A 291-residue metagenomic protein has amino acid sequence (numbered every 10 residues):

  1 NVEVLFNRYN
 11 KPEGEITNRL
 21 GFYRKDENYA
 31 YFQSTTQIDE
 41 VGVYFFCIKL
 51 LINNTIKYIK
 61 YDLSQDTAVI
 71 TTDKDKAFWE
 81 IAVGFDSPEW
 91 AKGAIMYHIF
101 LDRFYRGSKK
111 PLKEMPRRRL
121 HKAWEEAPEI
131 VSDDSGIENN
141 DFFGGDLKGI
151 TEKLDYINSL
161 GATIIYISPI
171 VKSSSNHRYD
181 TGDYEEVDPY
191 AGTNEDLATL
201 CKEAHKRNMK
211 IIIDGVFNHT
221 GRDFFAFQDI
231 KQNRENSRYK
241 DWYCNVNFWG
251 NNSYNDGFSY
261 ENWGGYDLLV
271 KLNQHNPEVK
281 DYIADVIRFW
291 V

Functional and structural regions predicted by a protein language model:
E3-L5: Beta-strand signatures of extracellular beta-sandwich domains
N7-Y9: Beta-propeller domains
P12-H98, Y105-A123, E129-I130: The feature marks proteins involved in alpha-glucan
Y31-Q65, Y156-I170, R178, G182-V187 (+1 more regions): Short secondary-structure boundary segments
L101-T163, I170-V291: Substrate-binding/active-site clefts of carbohydrate-active enzymes
